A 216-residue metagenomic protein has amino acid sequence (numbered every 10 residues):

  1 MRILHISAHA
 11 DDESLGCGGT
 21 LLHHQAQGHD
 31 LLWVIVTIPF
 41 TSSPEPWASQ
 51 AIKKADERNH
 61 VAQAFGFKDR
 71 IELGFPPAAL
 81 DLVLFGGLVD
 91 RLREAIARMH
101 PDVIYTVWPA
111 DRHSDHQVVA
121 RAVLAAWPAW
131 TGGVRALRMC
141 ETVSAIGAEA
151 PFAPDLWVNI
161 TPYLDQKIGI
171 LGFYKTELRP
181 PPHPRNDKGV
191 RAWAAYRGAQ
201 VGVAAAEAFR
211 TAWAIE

Functional and structural regions predicted by a protein language model:
M1-I6, H23, Q27, E45-I52 (+3 more regions): Metal-dependent de-N-acetylase/amidase catalytic core
H5-L15: Short, glycine-rich nucleotide/cofactor-binding loops
S14-V34: Histidine-anchored nucleotide/phosphate-binding helix
T20, T37, T106: Ser/Thr-centric signal marking residues that sit in or immediately flank functional binding/regulatory motifs
V34-T37, C140-E141: Alpha/beta-hydrolase-fold catalytic nucleophile elbow
V36, E72-P76: Short glycine-rich catalytic loops that host catalytic nucleophiles or stabilize transition states across multiple
I38-P44: Short glycine-rich His-centered loop
K54-R58: Generic hydrophobic, amphipathic alpha-helix propensity
